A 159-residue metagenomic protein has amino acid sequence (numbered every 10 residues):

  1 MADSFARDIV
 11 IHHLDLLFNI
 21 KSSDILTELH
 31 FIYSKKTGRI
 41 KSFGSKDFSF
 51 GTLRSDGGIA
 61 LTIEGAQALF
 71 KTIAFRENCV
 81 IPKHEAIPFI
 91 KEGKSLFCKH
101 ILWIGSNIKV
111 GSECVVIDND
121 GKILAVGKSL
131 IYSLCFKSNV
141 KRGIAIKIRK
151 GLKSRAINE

Functional and structural regions predicted by a protein language model:
A6-H13, F18-H30, R39, G44-W103 (+2 more regions): Beta-strand/loop-dominated core regions that host nucleotide or nucleotide-derived cofactor-binding catalytic loops
K36: Short, surface-exposed beta-strand/loop patches at domain edges that form aromatic-rich interfacial subsites
